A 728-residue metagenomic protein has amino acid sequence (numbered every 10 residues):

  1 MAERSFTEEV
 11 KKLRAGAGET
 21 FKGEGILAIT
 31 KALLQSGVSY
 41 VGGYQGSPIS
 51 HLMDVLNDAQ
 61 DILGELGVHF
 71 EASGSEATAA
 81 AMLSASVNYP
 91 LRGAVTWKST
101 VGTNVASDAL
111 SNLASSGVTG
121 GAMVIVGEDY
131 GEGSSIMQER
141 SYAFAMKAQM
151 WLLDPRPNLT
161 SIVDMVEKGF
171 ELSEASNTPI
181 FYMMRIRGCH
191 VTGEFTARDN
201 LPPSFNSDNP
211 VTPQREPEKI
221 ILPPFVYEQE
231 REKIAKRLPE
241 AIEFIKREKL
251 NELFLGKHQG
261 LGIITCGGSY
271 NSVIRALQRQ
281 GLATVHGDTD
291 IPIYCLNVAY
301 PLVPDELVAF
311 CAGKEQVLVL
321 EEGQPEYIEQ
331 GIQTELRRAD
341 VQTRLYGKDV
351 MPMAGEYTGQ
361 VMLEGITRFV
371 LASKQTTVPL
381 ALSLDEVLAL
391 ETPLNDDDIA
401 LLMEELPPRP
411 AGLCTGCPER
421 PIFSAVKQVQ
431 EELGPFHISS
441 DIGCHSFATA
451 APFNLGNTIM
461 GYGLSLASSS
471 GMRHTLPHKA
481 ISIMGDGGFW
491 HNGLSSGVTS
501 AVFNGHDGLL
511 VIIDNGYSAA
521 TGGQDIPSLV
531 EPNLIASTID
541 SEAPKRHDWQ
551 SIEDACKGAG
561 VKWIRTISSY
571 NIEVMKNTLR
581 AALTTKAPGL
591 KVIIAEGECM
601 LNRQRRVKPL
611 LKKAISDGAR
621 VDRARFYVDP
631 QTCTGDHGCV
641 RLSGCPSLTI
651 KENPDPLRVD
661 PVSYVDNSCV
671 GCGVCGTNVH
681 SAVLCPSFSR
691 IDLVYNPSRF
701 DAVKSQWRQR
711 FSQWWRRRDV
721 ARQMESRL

Functional and structural regions predicted by a protein language model:
M1-N158, R187, K257-Q259, R338-K479: Thiamine diphosphate
A2-I26, T30, R156-L413, P418-E419 (+3 more regions): Flexible, low-complexity linker and terminal segments
L52-V55, M82-A85, V105-A109, E132-R140 (+16 more regions): Short acidic, glycine/serine/threonine-rich loops at helix termini
V55-I62, A276-P292, D554-G560: Short helix-loop-beta junction
D61-A72, S115-G127, N206-R215, F503-G516 (+3 more regions): A glycine-rich helix N-cap at a beta->alpha junction
D129-P179, M183-R185, P210-E228, A400-L401 (+3 more regions): Conserved thiamine diphosphate
T449-K591, N602-R605: Thiamine diphosphate
